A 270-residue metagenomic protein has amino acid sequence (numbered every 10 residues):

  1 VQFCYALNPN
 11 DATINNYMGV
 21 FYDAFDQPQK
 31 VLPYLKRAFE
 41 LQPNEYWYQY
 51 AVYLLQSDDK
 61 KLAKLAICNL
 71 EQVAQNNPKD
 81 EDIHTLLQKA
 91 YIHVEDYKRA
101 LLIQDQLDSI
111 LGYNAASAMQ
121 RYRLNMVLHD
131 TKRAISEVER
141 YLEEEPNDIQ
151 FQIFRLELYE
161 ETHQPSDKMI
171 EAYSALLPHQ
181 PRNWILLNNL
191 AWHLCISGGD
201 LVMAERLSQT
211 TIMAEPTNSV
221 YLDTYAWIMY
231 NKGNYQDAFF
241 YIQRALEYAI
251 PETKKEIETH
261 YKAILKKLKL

Functional and structural regions predicted by a protein language model:
F3-C4, R37-A38, Q72-V73, Q106-L107 (+4 more regions): Canonical positions in the second alpha-helix
P9, P43, P78, G112-Y113 (+4 more regions): Short coil turns that delineate tetratricopeptide repeat
T13, E45-Y48, D82, A116-M119 (+4 more regions): Start-of-helix register in tetratricopeptide repeats
Y17, Y50-V52, L86, Q120 (+4 more regions): Canonical tetratricopeptide repeat
V20, V52-L55, K89, R123 (+4 more regions): Residue-level recognition of tetratricopeptide repeat
A24-F25, L54-D59, H93, V127-L128 (+4 more regions): Register position in tetratricopeptide repeats
V31, A66, A100, A134 (+3 more regions): Single-residue signature of alpha-solenoid repeat helices
I153-T162, S174, P178-E215, V220 (+2 more regions): Alpha-helical adaptor scaffolds
